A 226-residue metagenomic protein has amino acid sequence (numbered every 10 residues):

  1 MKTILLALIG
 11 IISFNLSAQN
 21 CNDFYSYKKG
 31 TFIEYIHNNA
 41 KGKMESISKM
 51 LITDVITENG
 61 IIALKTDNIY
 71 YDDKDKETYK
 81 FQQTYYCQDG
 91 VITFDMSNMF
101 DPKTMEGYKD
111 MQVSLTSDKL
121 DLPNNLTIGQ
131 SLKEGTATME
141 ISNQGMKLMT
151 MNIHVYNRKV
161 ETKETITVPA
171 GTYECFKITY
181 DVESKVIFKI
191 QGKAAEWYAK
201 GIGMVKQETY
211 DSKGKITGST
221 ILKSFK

Functional and structural regions predicted by a protein language model:
M1-D23: Bacterial Sec-dependent N-terminal signal peptides
K2, F14-N15, N59, S114 (+3 more regions): Solvent-exposed, well-ordered amphipathic alpha-helical segments that flank/support binding or catalytic loops
I4, L122, I187-F188: Alpha-helical interaction segments
Q19-Q82, E140-K226: Acidic, serine/threonine-rich low-complexity disordered tracts
T78-S97: Intrinsically disordered, low-complexity, charged/polar segments
V91-T104, D110, Q207-E208, K213-K215: A short, surface-exposed interaction/processing loop segment used at functional sites
M99-Y173: Solvent-exposed helix/loop surface patches that form functional interfaces
